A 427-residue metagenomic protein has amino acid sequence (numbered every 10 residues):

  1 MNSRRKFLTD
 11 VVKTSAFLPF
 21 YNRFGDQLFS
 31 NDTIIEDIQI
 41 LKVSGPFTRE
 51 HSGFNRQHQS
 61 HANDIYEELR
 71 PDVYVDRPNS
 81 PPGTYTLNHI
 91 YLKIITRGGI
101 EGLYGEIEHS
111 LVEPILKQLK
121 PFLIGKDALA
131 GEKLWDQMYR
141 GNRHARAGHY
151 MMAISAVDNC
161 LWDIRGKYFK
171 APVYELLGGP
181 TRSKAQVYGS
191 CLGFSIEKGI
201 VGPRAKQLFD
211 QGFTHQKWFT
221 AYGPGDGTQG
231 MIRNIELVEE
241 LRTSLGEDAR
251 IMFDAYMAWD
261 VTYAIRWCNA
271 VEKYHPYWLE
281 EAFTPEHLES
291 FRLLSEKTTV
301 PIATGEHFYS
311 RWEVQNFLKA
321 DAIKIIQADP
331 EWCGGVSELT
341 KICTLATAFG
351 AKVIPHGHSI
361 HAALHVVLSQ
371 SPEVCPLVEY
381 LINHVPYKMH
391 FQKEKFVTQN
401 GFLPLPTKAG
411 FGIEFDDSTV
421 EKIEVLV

Functional and structural regions predicted by a protein language model:
R4-Q27: N-terminal export signals
F29-R97, L103-Y104, M389: Structured beta-strand/loop patches that form or line metal/cofactor-binding pockets in enzymes
T33-T48, Q59-L69, H358-V427: Flexible C-terminal active-site loop/helix
F54, P78-S80, I95-F169: Metal- or metallocofactor-binding catalytic centers and their adjacent structured scaffolds across diverse enzyme
P71-D72, N269, H275, E286-F402: Shared catalytic-loop signature of beta/alpha-barrel
G99, V157, K170, D254 (+4 more regions): Conserved, mostly hydrophobic/aromatic
M152, D158-F194: Glycine-rich, aromatic-flanked loop segments that form ligand/cofactor-binding clefts across common enzyme folds
K184-T298: Metal-dependent enolase-superfamily TIM-barrel catalytic cores that perform enediolate-based chemistry
